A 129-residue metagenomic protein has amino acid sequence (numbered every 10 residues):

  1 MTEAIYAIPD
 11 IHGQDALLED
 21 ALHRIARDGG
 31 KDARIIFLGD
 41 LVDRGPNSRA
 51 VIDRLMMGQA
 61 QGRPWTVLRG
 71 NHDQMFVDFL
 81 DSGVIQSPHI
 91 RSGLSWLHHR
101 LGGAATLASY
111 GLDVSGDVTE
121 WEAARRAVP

Functional and structural regions predicted by a protein language model:
M1-R54: N-terminal active-site segment of His-dependent metallophosphoesterases
G45, R49-I52, M56-P129: Active-site neighborhood of divalent metal-dependent phosphoester bond hydrolases
